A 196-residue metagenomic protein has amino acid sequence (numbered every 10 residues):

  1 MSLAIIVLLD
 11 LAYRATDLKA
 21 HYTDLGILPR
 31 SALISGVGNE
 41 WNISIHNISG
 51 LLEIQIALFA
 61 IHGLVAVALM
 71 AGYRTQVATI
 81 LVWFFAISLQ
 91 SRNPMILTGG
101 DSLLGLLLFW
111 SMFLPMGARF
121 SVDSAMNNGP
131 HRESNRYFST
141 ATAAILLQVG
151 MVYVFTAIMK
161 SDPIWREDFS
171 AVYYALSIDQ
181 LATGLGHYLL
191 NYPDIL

Functional and structural regions predicted by a protein language model:
M1-L196: Alpha-helical membrane-anchoring segments
